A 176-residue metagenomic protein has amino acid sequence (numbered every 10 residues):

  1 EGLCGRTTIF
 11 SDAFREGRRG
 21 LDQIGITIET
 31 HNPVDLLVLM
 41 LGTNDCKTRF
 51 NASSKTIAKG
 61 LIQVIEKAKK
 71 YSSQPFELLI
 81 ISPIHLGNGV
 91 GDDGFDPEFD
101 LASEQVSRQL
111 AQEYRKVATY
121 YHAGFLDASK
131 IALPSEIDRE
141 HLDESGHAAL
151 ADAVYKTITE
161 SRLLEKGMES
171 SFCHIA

Functional and structural regions predicted by a protein language model:
E1-L3, P83, A128-K130: Active-site loop/turn elements of alpha/beta-hydrolase fold enzymes, especially the short glycine-/histidine-rich
E1-Q74, Q105-Q109, H141: Conserved SGNH/GDSL esterase-like catalytic core that processes O-acyl groups on lipids and polysaccharides
T7-T8, T48, G87-D92, L133-E136: Short acidic/His/Gly/Ser-rich catalytic and metal-binding motifs that mark active-site loops of diverse hydrolases
L39, L79-S82: Structural beta-sheet core signal
T43, I84-G87: Short, flexible active-site-adjacent loop segments at beta-strand->alpha-helix junctions, enriched in small/polar
Q63, K67-Y71, E113-Y121, A153 (+1 more regions): Alpha-helical structural signal in soluble globular domains
G87-A128: Substrate-gating cap/lid alpha-helix
G124, D138-A176: Histidine-centered active-site loop/cap adjacent to the catalytic His in serine esterases/O-acetyl transfer systems
